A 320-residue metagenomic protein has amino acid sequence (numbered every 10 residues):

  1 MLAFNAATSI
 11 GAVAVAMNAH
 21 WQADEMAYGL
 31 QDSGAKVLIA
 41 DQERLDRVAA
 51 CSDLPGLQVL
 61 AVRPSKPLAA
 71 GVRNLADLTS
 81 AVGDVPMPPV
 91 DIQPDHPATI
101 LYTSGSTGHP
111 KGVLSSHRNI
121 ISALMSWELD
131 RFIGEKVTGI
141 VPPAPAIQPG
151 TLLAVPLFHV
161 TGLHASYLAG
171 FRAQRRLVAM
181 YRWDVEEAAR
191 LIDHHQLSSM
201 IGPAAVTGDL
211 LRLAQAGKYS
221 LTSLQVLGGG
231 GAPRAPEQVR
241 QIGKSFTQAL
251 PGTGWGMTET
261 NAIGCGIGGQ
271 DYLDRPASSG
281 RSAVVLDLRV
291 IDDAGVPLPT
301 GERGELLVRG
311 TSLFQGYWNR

Functional and structural regions predicted by a protein language model:
M1-V15, A19-A23, Q31-V37, P149-G150 (+2 more regions): A short helix-loop-beta submotif of the ANL/AMP-binding
S9-L78: Structural core segment of the AMP-binding/adenylate-forming
G34-V37, D53-P67, P86, P145 (+4 more regions): Conserved helix-loop-beta element of the AMP-binding
G83-Y102, H109, P143-G150: Conserved pre-ATP/AMP-binding loop-to-beta segment of ANL
A98-S126: Conserved AMP-binding A3 loop
I121-G150, A154, F158-S198, L213: Conserved AMP-binding/adenylation subdomain of ANL enzymes
R172-A173, L197-I201, L211-D274, D287: Gly/Ser/Thr-rich phosphate-binding loop
R275, R289-L307: Conserved beta-loop-beta connector loops within the AMP-binding
